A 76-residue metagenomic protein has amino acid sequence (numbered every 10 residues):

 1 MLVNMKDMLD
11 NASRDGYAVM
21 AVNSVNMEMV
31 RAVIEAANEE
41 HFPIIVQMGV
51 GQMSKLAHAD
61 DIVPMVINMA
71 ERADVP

Functional and structural regions predicted by a protein language model:
M1-M20, E39: N-terminal amphipathic alpha-helix/helix-capping segment at the start of soluble metabolic enzymes
V3-N4, S24-E28, A57-P64: Conserved active-site and cofactor/substrate-binding residues in soluble primary-metabolism enzymes
D7, N11, A32, M65-N68: Alpha-helical scaffold segments in soluble metabolic enzymes
M20-A21, M53: Short, contiguous strand/loop micro-motifs
N23, V33: Conserved, mostly hydrophobic/aromatic
M29-R31, M53: A broad, structure-centric signal for solvent-exposed, well-ordered loop/edge residues that line or flank functional
E39-P76: Active-site cofactor/substrate anionic-group-binding motifs, chiefly glycine- and Lys/Arg-rich phosphate-binding loops
